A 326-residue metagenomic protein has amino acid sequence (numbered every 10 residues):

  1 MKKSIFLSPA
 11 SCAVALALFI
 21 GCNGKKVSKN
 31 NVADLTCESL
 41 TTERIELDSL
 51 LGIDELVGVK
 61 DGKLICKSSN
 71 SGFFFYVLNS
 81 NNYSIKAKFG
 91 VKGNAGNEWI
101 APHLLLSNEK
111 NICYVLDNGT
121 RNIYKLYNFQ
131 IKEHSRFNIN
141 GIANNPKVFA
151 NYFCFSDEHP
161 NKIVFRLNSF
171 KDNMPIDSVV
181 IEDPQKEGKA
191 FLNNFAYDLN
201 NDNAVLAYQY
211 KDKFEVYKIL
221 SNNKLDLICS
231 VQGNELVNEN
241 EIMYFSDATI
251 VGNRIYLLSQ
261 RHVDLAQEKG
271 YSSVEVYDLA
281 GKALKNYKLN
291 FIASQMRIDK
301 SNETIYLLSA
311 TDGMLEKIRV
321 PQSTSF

Functional and structural regions predicted by a protein language model:
I20-G21: C-terminal motif of bacterial Sec signal peptides marking the signal peptidase cleavage site
K29-L51: A short helix->beta-strand "capping" segment at the edge of beta-propeller domains
R44-F73: Beta-strand-rich domains and repeat architectures in extracellular enzymes and scaffolds, especially beta-propellers
D54-G58, L104-N108, N145-V148, N193-N201 (+2 more regions): Structural signature of eukaryotic scaffold interfaces centered on beta-propeller domains
I85-K110: Blade-loop segments of beta-propeller domains
S169, G270-G281: Beta-propeller blade signature
E235-V237, K282-I298: Conserved blade-ending motifs and adjacent loop-strand segments that build the rim/top face of beta-propeller domains
E241-V274: Loop/turn-rich, solvent-exposed surfaces of beta-rich toroidal or solenoidal domains
